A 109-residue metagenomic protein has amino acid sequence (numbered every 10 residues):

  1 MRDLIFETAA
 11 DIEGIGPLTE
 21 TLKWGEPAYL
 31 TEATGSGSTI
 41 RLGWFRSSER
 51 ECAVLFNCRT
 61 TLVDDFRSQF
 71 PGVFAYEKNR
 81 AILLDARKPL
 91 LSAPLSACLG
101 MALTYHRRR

Functional and structural regions predicted by a protein language model:
M1-R109: Charge-dense, helix-prone N-terminal extensions
